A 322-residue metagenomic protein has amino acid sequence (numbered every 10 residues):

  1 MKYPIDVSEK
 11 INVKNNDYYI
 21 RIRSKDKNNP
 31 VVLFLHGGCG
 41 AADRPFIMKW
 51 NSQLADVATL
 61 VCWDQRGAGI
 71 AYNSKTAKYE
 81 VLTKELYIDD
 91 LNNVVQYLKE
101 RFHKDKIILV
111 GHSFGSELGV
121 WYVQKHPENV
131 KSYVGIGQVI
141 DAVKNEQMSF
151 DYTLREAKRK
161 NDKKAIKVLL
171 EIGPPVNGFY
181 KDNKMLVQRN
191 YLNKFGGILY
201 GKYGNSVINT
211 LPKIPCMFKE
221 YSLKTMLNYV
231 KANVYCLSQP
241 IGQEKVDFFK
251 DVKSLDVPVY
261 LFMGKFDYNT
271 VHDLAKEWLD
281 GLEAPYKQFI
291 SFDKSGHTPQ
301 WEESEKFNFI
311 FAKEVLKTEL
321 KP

Functional and structural regions predicted by a protein language model:
A42-N51: The serine-hydrolase catalytic nucleophile loop
L54-N73: Conserved alpha/beta-hydrolase
L86-K106: Conserved acidic catalytic loop of the alpha/beta-hydrolase fold
K104-Q147: Conserved hydrolase catalytic core segment
V130-V176: A catalytic-pocket lid/entrance helix-loop region that shapes and gates access to the active site across common
K160-K250, V257: Alpha/beta-hydrolase
L255, L261-M263: Short beta-strand/loop motif that positions the catalytic acidic residue of the alpha/beta-hydrolase fold
S295-N308: Catalytic histidine-centered segment of alpha/beta-hydrolase-like enzymes
